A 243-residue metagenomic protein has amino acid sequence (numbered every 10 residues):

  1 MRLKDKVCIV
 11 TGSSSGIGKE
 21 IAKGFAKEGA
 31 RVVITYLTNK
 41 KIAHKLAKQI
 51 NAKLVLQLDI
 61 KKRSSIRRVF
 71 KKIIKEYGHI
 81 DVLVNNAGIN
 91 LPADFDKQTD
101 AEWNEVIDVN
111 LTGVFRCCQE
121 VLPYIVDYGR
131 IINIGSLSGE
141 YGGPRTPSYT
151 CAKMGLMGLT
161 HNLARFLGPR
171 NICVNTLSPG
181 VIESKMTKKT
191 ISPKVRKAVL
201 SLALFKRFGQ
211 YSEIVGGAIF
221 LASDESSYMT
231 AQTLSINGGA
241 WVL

Functional and structural regions predicted by a protein language model:
V7, S14-S15: Conserved glycine-rich cofactor-binding loop
K40, L58-V69, D100, S212-E213: The beta1-alpha1 cofactor-binding region of Rossmann-like NAD(H)/NADP(H)-dependent oxidoreductases
D94-F95, T99-I107, V199: Substrate-binding pocket helix/loop in short-chain dehydrogenase/reductase
C118, A152, T160: Active-site helix of classical SDR
P123, R165-P169, S227: Alpha-helical segment proximal to the catalytic Tyr-Lys
S136: Residue(s) in the substrate-gating loop at a strand-loop-helix junction that position the organic substrate next
G168, C173, M229-A231, N237: Short, small/polar-rich loop/turn modules that mediate ligand/substrate recognition or access, typified
